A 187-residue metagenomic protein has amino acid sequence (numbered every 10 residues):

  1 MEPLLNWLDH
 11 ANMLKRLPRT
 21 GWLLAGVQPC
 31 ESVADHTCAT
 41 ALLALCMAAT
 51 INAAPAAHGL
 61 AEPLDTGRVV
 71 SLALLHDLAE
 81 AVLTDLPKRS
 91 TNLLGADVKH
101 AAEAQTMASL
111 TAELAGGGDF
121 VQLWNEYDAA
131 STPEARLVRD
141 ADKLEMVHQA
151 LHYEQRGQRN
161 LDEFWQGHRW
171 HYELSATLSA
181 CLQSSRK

Functional and structural regions predicted by a protein language model:
M1-K187: Active-site helical microenvironments for divalent-metal-assisted chemistry
